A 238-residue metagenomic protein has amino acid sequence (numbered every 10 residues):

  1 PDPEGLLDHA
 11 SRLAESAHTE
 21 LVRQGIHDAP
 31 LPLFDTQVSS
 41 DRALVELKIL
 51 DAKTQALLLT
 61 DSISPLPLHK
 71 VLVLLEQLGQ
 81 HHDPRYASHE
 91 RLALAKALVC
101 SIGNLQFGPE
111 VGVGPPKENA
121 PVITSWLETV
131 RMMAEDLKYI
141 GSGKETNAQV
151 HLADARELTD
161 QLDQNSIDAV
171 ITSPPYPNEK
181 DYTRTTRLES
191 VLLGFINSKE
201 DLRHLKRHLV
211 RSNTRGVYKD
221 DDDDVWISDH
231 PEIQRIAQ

Functional and structural regions predicted by a protein language model:
P1-A237: Nucleic-acid modification enzymes, centered on SAM-dependent nucleic-acid methyltransferases
